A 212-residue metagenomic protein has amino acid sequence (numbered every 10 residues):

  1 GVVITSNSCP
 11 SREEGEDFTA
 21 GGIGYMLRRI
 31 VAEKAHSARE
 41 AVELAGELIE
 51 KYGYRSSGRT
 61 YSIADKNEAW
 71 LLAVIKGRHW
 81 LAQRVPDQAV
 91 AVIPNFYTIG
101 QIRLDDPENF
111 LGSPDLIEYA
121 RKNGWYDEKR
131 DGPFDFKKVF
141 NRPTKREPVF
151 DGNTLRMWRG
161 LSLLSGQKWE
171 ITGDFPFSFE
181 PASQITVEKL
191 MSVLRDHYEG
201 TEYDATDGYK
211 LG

Functional and structural regions predicted by a protein language model:
G1-V3: Beta-strand-turn-beta hairpins that frame and shape the catalytic cleft of phosphate-ester-processing enzymes
T5-C9, F18-G21, E47-D105: Catalytic cofactor-binding cores of redox enzymes
T5-S8, R29-R39, E50-T60, D65 (+4 more regions): Residue-level signal for functionally critical sites in structured catalytic/ligand-binding pockets
P10, G15-Y52, F96-G124: Compact, glycine/acidic-enriched structural inserts
I30, K34, Q83-R84, F179-S183: Generic alpha-helical structural element
V42, K66-E68, I99-G212: C-terminus-biased signal that marks the final domain/tail of proteins
